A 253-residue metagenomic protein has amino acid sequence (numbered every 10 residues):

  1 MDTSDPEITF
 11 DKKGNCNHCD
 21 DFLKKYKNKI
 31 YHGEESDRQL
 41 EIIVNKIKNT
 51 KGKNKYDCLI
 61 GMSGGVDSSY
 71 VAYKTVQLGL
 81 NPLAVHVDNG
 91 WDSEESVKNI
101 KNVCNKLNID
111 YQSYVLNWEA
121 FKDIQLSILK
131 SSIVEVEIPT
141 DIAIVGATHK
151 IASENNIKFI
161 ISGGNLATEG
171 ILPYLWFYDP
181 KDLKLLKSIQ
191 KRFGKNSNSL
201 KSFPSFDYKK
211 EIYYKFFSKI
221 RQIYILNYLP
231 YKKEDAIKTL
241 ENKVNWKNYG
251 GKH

Functional and structural regions predicted by a protein language model:
M1-C58, K74-H253: Nucleotide-activated chemistry modules centered on ATP-dependent adenylation/adenylyltransferase
C58-D67: Short, glycine-rich nucleotide/cofactor-binding loops
Y70-V71: Long, structured ligand/cofactor-binding scaffold of large enzymes
